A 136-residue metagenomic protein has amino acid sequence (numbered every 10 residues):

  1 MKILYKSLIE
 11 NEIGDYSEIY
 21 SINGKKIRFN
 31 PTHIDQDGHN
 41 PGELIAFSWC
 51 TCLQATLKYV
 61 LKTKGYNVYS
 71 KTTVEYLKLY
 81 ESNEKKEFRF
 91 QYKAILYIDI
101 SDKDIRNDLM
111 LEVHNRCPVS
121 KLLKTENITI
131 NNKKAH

Functional and structural regions predicted by a protein language model:
M1-F47, A55-H136: Extended beta-strand/beta-hairpin segments
